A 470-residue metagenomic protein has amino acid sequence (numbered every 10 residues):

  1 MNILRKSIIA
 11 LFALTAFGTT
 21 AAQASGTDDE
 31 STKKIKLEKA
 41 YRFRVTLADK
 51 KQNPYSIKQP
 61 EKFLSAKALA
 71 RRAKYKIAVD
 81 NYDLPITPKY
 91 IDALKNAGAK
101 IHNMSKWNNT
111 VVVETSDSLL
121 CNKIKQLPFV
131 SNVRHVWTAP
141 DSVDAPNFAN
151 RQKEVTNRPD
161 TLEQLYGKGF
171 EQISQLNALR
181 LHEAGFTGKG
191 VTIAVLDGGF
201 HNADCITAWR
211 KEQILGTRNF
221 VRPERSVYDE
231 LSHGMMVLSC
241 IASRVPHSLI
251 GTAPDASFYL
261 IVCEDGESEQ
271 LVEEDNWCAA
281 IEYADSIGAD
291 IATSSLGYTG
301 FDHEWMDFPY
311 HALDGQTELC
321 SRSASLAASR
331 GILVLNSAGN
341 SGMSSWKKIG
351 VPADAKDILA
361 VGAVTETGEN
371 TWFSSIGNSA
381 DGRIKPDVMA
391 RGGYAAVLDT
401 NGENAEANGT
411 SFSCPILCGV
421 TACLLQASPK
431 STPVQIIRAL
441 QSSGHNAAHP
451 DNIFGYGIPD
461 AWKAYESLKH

Functional and structural regions predicted by a protein language model:
M1-E30: Bacterial Sec-dependent N-terminal signal peptides
S25-L37, I101-S105, D117-C121, A145-V195 (+5 more regions): N-terminal domain-start motif of subtilase-like serine proteases
D29-Q152: Inhibitory N-terminal propeptides of secreted protease zymogens
K36-E38, G169, L179-R218, E224-E273 (+7 more regions): Subtilisin-like serine protease catalytic core
R44, N103, T110-E114, T192-D197 (+12 more regions): Structural recognition of the beta-strand scaffold that forms the well-ordered cores of secreted hydrolase catalytic
C205-T217, A363-S411, A448: Catalytic-core environment of secreted peptidases
L238-I241, Y259-D265, K348, V388 (+3 more regions): Hydrolase catalytic cores
R244-H247, L260-D354, A380-R383, L398-C414 (+2 more regions): Substrate-binding/access-modulating region of protease and related hydrolase catalytic domains
